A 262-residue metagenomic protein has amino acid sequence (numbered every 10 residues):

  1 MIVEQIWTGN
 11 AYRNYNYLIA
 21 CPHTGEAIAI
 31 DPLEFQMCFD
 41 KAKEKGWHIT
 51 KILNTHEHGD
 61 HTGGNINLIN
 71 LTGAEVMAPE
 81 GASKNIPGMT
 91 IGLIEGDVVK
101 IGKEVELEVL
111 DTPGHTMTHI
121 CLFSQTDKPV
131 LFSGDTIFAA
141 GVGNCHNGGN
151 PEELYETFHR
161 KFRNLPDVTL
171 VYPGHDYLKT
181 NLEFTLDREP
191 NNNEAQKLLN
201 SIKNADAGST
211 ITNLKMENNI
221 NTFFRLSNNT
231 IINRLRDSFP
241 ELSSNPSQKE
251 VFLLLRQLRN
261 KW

Functional and structural regions predicted by a protein language model:
M1-W47, L122-G134, A140: Conserved beta-strand hairpin/beta-sheet module of binuclear metal-dependent hydrolase folds, prominently
L18, V98-T126, N164: Core dinuclear metal-dependent hydrolase active-site scaffold
I19, D31, L68, D135 (+2 more regions): Residue-level signal for inorganic ion chemistry
A27, E34-D111, P129, K197-I202: Active-site HxH/HxHxD metal-binding segment of metal-dependent hydrolases
P32-L33, E57, G81-A82, H115-T116 (+3 more regions): Active-site metal-binding loops of divalent metal-dependent hydrolases
K84-P87, A140-N147, N181: A short acidic, helix-capping loop that chelates divalent metal ions and anchors anionic groups
G141-V168: Active-site-adjacent loop/tail segments of enzyme domains
H159-L170, Y177-W262: Accessory terminal helices/loops
